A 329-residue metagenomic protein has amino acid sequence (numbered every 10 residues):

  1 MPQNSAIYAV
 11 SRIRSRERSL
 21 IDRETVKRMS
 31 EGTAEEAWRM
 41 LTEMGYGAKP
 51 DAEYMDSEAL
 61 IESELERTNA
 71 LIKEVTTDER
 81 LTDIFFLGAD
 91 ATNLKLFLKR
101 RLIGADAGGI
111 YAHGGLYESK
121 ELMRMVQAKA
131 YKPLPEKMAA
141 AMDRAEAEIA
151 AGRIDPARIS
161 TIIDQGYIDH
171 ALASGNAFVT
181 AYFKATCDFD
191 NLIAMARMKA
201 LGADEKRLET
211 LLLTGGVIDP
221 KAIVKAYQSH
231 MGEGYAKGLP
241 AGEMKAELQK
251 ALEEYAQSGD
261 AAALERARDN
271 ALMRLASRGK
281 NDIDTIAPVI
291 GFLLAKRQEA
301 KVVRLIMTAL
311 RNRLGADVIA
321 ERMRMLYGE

Functional and structural regions predicted by a protein language model:
M1-E329: N-terminal domain-start signal
